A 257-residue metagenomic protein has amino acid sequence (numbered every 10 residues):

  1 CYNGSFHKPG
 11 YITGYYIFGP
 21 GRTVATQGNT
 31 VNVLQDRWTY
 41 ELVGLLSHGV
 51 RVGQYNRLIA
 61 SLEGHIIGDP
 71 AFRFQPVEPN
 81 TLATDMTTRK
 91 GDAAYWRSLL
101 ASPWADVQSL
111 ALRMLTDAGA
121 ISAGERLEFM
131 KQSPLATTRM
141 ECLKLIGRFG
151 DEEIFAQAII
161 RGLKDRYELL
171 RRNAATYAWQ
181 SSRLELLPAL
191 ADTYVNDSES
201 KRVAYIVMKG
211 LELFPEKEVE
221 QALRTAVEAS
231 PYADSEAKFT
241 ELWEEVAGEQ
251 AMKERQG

Functional and structural regions predicted by a protein language model:
C1-W38: Catalytic cores of nucleophile-dependent amide-cleaving enzymes
V24-A25, D197, A229-S230: Structural motif
T39-I121, R139-E141: Caspase-like cysteine protease fold
A83-T87, D106-A118, R139-D151, R171-R183 (+2 more regions): Structural detector for internal amphipathic alpha-helices that build alpha-solenoid repeat scaffolds
T88-S98, G119-K131, D151-G162, R183-V195 (+2 more regions): Amphipathic alpha-helical scaffolding segments comprising HEAT/armadillo-like alpha-solenoid repeats
R97-A101, S109-R113, L127-K131, M140-K144 (+5 more regions): Amphipathic alpha-helical repeat scaffolds
P103-W104, P134-L135, R166-Y167, S198-S200 (+1 more regions): Short inter-helical turns and helix N-cap capping residues of alpha-solenoid HEAT/ARM repeat scaffolds
R224-Q256: Eukaryotic acidic, Ser/Thr-rich intrinsically disordered low-complexity regions
